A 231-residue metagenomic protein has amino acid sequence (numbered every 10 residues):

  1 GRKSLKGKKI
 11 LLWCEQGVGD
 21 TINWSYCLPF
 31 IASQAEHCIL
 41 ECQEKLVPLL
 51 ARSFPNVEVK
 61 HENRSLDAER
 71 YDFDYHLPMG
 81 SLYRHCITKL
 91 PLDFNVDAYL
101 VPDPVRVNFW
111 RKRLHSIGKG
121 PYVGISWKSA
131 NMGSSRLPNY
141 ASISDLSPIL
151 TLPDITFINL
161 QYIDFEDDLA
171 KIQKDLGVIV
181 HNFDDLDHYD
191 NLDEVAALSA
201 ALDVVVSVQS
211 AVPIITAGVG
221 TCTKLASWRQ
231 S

Functional and structural regions predicted by a protein language model:
G1-S231: Catalytic machinery of carbohydrate-active enzymes, primarily nucleotide-sugar-dependent glycosyltransferases
